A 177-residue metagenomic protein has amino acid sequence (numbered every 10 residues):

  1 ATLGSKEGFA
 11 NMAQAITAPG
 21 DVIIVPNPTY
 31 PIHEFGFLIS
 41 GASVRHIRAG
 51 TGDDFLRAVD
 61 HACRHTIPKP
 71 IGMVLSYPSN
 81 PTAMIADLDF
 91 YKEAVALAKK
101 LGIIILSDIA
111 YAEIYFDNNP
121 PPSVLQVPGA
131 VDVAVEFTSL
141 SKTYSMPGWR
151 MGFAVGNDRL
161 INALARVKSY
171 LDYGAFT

Functional and structural regions predicted by a protein language model:
A1-V22, D158: Phosphate-binding glycine-rich loop
T2, R45-I47, F137: Hydrophobic residues at beta-strand termini and immediately following loops that shape nucleotide-binding pockets
A15-F37: Conserved PLP-anchoring active-site segment centered on the Schiff-base-forming lysine
D21, A42, K100-I104, V131-D132: A short helix->loop->beta-strand "cap" motif at the edges of active sites that frequently abuts
N27, A42, H46-G50: Short beta->alpha connector loops at strand-helix junctions that form conserved, small/polar/Pro-enriched
G50-N118: Active-site phosphate-binding strand-loop segment of PLP-dependent enzymes
V133-T177: PLP-dependent aminotransferase class I/II
